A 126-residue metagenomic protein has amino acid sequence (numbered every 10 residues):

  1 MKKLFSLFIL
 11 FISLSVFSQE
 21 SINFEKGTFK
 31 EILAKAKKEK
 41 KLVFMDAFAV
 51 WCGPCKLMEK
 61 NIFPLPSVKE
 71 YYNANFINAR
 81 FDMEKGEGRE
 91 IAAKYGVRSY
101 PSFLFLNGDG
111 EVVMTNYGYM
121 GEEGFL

Functional and structural regions predicted by a protein language model:
M1-S21: Bacterial Sec-dependent N-terminal signal peptides
I22-G27, A47, N61-G88, F105: Thiol-based oxidoreductase modules, predominantly thioredoxin-like and allied folds used for disulfide exchange
F24-L42, Y72: A short beta-strand-turn-helix
K38-G53: Short active-site neighborhood of thiol/selenol oxidoreductases, capturing the structured segment around
E39-V43, A74-I77, N107-E111: Loop/turn elements at helix/coil->beta-strand transitions in domains of secreted/extracellular proteins
K56-K60: Detector for the c-type heme attachment site
N61, R98-L126: Non-catalytic, surface beta->alpha helical segment in thiol-disulfide oxidoreductase systems
G86-Y100, L104: Structural alpha/beta surface segment adjacent to cysteine/selenocysteine redox centers across thiol/disulfide enzymes
